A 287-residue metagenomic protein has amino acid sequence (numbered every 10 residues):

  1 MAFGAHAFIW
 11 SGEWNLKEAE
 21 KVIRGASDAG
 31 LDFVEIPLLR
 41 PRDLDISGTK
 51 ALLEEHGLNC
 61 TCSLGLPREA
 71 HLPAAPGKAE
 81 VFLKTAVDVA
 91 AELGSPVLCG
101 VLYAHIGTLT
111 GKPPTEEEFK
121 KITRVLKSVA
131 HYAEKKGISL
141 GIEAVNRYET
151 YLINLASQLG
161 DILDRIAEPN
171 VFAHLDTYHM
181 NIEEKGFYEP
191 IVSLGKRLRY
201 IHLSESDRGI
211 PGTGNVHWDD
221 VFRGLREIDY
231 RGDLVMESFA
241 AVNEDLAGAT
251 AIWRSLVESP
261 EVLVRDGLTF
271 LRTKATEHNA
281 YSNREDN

Functional and structural regions predicted by a protein language model:
M1-A7, S11, L16-S27, G94-S95 (+2 more regions): Histidine-acidic metal/acid-base catalytic patches
F3, C60, L140: Hydrophobic anchor at the start of a short beta-strand that flanks the dinucleotide cofactor-binding loop
I9-S11, L38-R40, L66-E69, Y103-I106 (+4 more regions): Active-site-proximal loop/turn and secondary-structure-junction residues that shape catalytic pockets, frequently
E20, D32, I36-R124, R231 (+2 more regions): Structural motif corresponding to the early beta-alpha repeats
A29, H56, K136, I228: Conserved dinucleotide-binding and phosphotransfer motif residues
F33, G141, H174-T177, V235-M236: Generic enzyme active-site microenvironment
D45-G57, V125-A133, P190, D220-L225: Catalytic-core regions built around general acid/base machinery
E55, A74-F172, I182, R254 (+1 more regions): Active-site acidic/histidine proton-transfer and metal-coordination neighborhood in alpha/beta enzyme cores
